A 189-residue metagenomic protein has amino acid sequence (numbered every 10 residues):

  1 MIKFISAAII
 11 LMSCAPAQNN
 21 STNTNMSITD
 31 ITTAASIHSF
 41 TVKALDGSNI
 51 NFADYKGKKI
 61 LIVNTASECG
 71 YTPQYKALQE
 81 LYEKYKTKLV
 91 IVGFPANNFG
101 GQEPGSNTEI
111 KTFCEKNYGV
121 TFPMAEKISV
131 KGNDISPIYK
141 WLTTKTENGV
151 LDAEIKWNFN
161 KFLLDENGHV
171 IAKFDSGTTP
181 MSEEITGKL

Functional and structural regions predicted by a protein language model:
M1-A7: Sec-dependent signal peptide recognition, specifically the positively charged N-region followed immediately by
M12-S13: C-terminal motif of bacterial Sec signal peptides marking the signal peptidase cleavage site
N20-A53, S136-P137: N-terminal "domain-start" segment that seeds a small globular fold
K56-I60, E68, T72-N97, E115-Y118: Conserved helix-turn-beta segment immediately C-terminal to the redox Cys motif in thioredoxin-like folds
N64, L89-S106, T121-G132: Thiol-based oxidoreductase modules, predominantly thioredoxin-like and allied folds used for disulfide exchange
T108-W157: Short, internal strand/loop/helix patches that form the active-site neighborhood or redox-interaction surface
K140, T144-L189: Thiol-/selenol-based redox modules, centered on thioredoxin-like and closely related oxidoreductase domains
